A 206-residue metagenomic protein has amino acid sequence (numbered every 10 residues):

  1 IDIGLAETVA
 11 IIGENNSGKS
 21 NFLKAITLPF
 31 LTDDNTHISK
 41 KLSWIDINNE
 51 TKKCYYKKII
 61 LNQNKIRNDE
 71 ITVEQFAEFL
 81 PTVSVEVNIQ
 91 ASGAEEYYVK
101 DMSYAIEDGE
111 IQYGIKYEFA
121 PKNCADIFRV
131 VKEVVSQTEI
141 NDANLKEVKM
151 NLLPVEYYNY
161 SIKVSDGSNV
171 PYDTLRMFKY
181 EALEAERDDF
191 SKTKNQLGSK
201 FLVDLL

Functional and structural regions predicted by a protein language model:
I1-T32, H37-I60: Pre-Walker A-like glycine/lysine-rich segment at the N-terminus of P-loop NTPase domains
D46, Y55-L206: Glycine-rich phosphate-binding loops of NTPases
